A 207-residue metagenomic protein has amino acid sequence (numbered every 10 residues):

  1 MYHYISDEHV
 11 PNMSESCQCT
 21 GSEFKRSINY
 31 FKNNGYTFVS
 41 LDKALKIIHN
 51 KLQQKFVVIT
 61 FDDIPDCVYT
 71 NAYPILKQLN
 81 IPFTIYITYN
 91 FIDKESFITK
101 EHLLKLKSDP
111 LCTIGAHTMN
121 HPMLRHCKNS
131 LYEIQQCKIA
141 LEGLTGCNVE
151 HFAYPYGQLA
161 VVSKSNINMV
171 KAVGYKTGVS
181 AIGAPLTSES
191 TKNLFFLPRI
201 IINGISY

Functional and structural regions predicted by a protein language model:
M1-T60, C67, H126-Y207: C-terminal active-site subregion of NodB/CE4 polysaccharide deacetylases
Y4-I5, I114-H121: Histidine-centered catalytic micro-motifs
K32, Y73-I81, I98-A116, G143-T145 (+2 more regions): Acidic (Asp/Glu)-rich catalytic clusters
T60-F61, G115: Generic enzyme active-site microenvironment
P65-D66, N120: Short active-site segment of divalent metal-dependent hydrolases/proteases that encodes the spacing between
T84-Y86, T113-G115, K176-V179: Structural detector of well-ordered beta-strand residues that form the stable sheet scaffold of enzyme domains
I87-I92, N120-C127: Surface-exposed cleft-lining segments at the edges of enzyme active sites
I92-F97, A160-V161: Active-site glycine- and acidic-residue-rich loops that bind and position anionic ligands or nucleotide-like cofactors
